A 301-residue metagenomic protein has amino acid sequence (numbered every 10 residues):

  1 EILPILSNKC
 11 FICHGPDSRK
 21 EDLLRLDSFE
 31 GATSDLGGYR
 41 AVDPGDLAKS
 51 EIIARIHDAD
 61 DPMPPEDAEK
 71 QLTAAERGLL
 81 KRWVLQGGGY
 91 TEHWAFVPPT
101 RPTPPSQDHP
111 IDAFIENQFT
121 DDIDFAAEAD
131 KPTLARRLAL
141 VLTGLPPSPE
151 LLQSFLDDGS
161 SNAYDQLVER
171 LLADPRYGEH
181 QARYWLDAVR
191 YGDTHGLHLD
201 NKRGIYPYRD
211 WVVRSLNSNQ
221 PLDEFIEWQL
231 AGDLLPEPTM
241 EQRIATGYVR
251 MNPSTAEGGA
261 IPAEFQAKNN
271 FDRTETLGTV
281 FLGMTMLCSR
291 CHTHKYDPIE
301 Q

Functional and structural regions predicted by a protein language model:
E1-D233, H294: Aromatic- and Gly/Pro-enriched helix-to-coil junctions and flexible linker segments
E1-G31, D67-A74, L234-Q301: Sequence context surrounding c-type heme c attachment/ligation sites in exported
